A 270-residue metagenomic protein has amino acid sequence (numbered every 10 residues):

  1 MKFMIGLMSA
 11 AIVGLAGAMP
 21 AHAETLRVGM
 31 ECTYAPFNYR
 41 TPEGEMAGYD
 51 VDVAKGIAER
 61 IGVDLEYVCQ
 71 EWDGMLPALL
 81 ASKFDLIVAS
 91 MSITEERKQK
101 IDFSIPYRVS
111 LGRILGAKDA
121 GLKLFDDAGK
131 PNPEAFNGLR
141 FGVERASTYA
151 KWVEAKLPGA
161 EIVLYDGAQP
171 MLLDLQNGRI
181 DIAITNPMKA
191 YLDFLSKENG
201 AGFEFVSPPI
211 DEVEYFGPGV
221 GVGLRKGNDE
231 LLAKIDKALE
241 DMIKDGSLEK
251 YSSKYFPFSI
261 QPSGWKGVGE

Functional and structural regions predicted by a protein language model:
A23-M91, Q99, D245, F258: Extracytoplasmic small-molecule ligand-binding "clamshell" domains of the periplasmic binding protein/Venus flytrap
V51-D52, Y67-P77, A128-G129, I162-N177: Short helix-initiation/N-cap motifs at beta->coil->alpha
D52-R60, D119-D127, L139-R140, S147 (+2 more regions): Extended ligand-binding regions for polar small-molecule ligands
G62-D64, A81-A89, L139, P158 (+2 more regions): Alpha-to-beta junction loops
V63, S92, Q99-E154: A conserved helix-loop-strand patch within extracytoplasmic ligand-binding domains of the periplasmic binding
D64, E144-L157, G202-F205, D236-E270: Ligand-binding clefts/hinges and TM-proximal coupling segments of bilobed small-molecule sensing domains
G74-P77, M91-Q99, E154-A155, D181-F216: A ligand-binding cleft/hinge motif common to bilobed small-molecule-binding domains
V109-R113, L195-D236, F258-E270: Periplasmic-binding protein-like
